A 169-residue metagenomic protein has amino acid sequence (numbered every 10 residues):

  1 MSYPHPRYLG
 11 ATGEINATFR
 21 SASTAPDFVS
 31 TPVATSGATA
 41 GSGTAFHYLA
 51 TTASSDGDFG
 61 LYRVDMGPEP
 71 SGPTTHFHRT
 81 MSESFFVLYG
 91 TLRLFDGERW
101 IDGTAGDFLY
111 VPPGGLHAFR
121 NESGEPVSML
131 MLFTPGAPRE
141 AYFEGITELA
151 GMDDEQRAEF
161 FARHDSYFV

Functional and structural regions predicted by a protein language model:
M1-G60, L149-V169: A short, N-terminal "cap"/entry segment at the start of jelly-roll beta-barrel domains of the cupin/DSBH fold
G37-T39, E98-L116: Short acidic-glycine-tyrosine-enriched beta hairpin
T44-A50, Y62-H78: Conserved short histidine dyad/triad with adjacent acidic residue
Y48, L61-D65, S84, W100 (+2 more regions): Conserved hydrophobic/aromatic beta-strand scaffold that supports enzyme active sites
R63-G67, F77-D96, L132-T134: Short, conserved beta-strand element in jelly-roll/cupin
S71-G72, H78-R79, L92, Y110 (+2 more regions): Hydrophobic small-molecule pocket/channel-lining residues, especially in calycin-type beta-barrels
R93, P113-E140: Ligand-binding loop in jelly-roll beta-barrel domains
